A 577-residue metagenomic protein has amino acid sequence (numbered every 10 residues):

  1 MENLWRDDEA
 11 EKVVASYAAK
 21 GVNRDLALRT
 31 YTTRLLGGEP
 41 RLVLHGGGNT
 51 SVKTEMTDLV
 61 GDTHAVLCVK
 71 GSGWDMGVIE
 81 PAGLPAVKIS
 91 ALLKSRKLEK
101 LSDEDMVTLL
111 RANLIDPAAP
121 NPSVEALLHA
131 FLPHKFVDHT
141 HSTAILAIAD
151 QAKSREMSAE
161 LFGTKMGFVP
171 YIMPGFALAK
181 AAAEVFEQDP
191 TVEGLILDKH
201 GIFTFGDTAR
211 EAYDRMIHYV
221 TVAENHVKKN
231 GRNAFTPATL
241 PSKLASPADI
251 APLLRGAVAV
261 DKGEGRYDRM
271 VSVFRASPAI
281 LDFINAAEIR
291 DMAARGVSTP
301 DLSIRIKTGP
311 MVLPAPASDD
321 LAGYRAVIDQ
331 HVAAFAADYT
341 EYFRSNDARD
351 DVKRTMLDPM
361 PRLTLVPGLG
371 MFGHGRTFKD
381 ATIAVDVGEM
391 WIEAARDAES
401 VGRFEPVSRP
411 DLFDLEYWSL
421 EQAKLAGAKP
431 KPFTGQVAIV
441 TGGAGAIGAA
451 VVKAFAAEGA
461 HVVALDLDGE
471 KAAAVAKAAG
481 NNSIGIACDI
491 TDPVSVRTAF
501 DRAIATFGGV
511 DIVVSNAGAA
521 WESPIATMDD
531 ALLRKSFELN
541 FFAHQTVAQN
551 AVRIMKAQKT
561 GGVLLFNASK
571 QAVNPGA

Functional and structural regions predicted by a protein language model:
M1-A438, A450: Glycine-rich flexible loops
Q436-H461: Canonical Rossmann dinucleotide-binding motif of NAD(H)/NADP(H)-dependent dehydrogenases/reductases, specifically
E458-A474: Conserved glycine-rich Rossmann-like NAD(P)H-binding loop of the short-chain dehydrogenase/reductase
G469-E470, C488-T498, D530: The beta1-alpha1 cofactor-binding region of Rossmann-like NAD(H)/NADP(H)-dependent oxidoreductases
P524-I525, L532-F537: Substrate-binding pocket helix/loop in short-chain dehydrogenase/reductase
A548-Q549: A short, exposed helix-loop element centered on a Lys and neighboring polar residues
L565-A577: Catalytic loop of short-chain dehydrogenase/reductase
